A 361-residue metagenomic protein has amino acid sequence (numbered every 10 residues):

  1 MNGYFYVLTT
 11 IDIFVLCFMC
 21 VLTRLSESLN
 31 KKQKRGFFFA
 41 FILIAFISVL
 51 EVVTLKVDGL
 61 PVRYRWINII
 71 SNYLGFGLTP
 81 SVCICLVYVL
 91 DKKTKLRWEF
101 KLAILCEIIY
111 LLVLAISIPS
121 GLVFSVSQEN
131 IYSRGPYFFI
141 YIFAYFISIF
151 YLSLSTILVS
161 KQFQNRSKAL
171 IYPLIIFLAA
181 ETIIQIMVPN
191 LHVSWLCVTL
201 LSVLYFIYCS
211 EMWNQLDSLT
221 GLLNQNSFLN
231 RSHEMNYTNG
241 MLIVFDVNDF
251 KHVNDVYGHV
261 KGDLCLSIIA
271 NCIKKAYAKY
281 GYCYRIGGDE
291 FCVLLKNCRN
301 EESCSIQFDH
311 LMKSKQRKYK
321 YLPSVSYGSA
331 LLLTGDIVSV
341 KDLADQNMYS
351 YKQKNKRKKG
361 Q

Functional and structural regions predicted by a protein language model:
N2-I11, I116-Y151, Q185-L191: Extracellular-loop-to-transmembrane junctions of the mid-late helices
L8-Y64, N68-L86, I104-G121, I171-I186: Hydrophobic alpha-helical transmembrane segments of multi-pass membrane proteins
M19-T23, C85-V89, I142-F163: Alpha-helical transmembrane segments in multipass membrane proteins, preferentially the mid-helix core
R24-F37, D91-K101, I157-K168: Membrane-interface helix-boundary motifs at transmembrane edges
R63-Y73, Q128-F138, S194-C197: Non-cytosolic membrane-interface motifs at loop->transmembrane helix junctions
S155-I157, K161-L219, N226-N239: Signal-transducing coiled-coil linker helices
N224-M241, N248-K275, Y284-G288, C292-V293 (+3 more regions): Conserved long alpha-helical elements within nucleotide-processing catalytic cores of c-di-GMP signaling and class III
S305, D309-Q316, S326, A330-Q361: Catalytic-core segments of nucleotide cyclases and related cyclic-nucleotide turnover enzymes
